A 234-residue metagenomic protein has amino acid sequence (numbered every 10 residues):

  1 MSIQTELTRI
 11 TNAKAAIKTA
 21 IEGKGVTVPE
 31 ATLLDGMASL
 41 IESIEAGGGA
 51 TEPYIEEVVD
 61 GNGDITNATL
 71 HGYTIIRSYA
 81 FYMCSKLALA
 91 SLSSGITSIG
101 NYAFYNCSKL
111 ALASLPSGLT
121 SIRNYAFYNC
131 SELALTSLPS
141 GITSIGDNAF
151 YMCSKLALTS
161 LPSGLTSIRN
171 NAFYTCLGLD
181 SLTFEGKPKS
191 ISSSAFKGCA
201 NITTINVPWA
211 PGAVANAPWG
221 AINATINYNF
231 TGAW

Functional and structural regions predicted by a protein language model:
M1-G63, I75, S181, T204-I205: Surface-exposed receptor/substrate recognition regions of extracellular proteins
M1-S2, I191-K197: Compositionally biased, low-hydrophobicity segments enriched in charged and small polar residues
K18, S78, N101, N170 (+1 more regions): Short glycine-/small-residue-rich flexible loop motifs, especially phosphate/cofactor-binding loops
E52-I75, S85-S98, S108-S121, S131-S144 (+4 more regions): Structural signature of tandem-repeat unit edges
